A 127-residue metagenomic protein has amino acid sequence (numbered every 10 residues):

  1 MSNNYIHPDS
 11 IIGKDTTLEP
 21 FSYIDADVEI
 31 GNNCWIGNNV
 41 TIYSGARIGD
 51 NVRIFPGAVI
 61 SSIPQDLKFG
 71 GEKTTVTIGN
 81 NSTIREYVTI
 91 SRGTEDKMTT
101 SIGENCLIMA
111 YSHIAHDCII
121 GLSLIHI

Functional and structural regions predicted by a protein language model:
S2, H7-P8, G13-K14, E19-P20 (+16 more regions): Left-handed beta-helix
L67-G70, S91: Active-site beta->alpha loop and helix N-cap motifs at the rims of alpha/beta catalytic domains
I125-I127: Conserved small/polar residues in nucleotide/adenosyl-binding loops
